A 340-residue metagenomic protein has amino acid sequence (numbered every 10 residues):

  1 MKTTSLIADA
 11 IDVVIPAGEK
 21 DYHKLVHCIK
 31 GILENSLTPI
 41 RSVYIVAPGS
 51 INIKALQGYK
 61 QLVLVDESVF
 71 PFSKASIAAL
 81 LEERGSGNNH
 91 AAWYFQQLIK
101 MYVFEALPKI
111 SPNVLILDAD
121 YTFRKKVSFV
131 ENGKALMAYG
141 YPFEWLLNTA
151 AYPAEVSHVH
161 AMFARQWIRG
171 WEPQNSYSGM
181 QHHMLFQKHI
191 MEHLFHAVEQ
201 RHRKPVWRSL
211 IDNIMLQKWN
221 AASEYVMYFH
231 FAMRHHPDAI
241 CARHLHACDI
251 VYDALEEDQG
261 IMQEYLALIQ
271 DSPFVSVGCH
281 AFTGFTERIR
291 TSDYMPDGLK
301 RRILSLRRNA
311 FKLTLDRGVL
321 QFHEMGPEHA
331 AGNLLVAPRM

Functional and structural regions predicted by a protein language model:
M1-A78, M295-A331: N-terminal anchoring/stem segment of glycosyltransferases
G18-Y22, G49-N52, V69-F72, A119-F123 (+5 more regions): Short, solvent-exposed loop/turn segments at secondary-structure junctions
Y44-I45, L64, P112-D118, T122-R124 (+2 more regions): A structural signal for short, well-ordered beta-strand segments and their strand-loop junctions that often border
A55-K109: Active-site-proximal specificity loops/subdomain of glycosyltransferases
P71-S86, H196-K218: Short amphipathic alpha-helical segments and their helix-coil junctions
I99-P142: GT-A fold catalytic core of metal-dependent nucleotide-sugar glycosyltransferases, centered on the diacidic
V127-I214: Conserved catalytic core of nucleotide-sugar-dependent glycosyltransferases
K204-M340: A glycosyltransferase accessory/donor-loop signature
